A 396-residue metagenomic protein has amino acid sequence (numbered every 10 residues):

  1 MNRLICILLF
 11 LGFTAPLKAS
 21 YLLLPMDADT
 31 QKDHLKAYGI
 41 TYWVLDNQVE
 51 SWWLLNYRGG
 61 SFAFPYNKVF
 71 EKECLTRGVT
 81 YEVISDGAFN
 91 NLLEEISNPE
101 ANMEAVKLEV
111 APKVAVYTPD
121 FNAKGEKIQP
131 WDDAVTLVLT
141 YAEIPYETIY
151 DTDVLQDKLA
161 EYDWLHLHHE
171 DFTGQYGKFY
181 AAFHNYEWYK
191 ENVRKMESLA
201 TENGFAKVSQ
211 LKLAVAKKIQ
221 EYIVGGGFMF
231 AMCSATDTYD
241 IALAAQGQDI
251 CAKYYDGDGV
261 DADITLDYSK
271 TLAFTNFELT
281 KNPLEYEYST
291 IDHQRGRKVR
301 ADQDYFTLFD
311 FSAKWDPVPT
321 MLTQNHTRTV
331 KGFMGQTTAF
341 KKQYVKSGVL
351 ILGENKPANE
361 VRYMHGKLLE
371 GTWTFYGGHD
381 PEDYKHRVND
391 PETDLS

Functional and structural regions predicted by a protein language model:
L4-P16: Sec-dependent N-terminal signal peptides
A19-W131, G377-G378: Hydrophobic targeting/anchoring helices
S20-M26, K32-A63, D249, Y344-L350 (+1 more regions): Extracellular ligand-binding/catalytic regions of CAZymes and related secreted enzymes and adhesion modules
L22-K32, F62-A63, N67-K72, K124-A245: Helical hinge/lid and interdomain linker segments adjacent to catalytic or ligand-binding clefts that mediate domain
N47-V49, A111-K113, A142-Y146, A160-L165 (+3 more regions): Loop/turn elements at helix/coil->beta-strand transitions in domains of secreted/extracellular proteins
E50-Y57, I149-T152, A252-D256: Surface-exposed patches in mature extracellular/periplasmic domains of secreted proteins
S97-N102, T152-V154, A358-R362: Alpha-helical scaffolding within the catalytic cores of extracellular/periplasmic polymer-degrading hydrolases
D133, T140, D237, D267-V388: Catalytic beta-strand/loop cores that center a nucleophilic Ser/Cys/Thr and support acyl-enzyme chemistry
